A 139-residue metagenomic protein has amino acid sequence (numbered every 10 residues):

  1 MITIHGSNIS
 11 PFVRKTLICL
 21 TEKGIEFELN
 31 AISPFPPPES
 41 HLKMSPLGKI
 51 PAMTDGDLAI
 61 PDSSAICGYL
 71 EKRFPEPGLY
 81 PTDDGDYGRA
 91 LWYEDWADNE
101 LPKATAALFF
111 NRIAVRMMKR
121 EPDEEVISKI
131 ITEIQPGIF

Functional and structural regions predicted by a protein language model:
M1-S128: GST-like domain detector, emphasizing the conserved glutathione-binding G-site in the N-terminal thioredoxin-like
S128-F139: Amphipathic alpha-helical packing segments from all-alpha helical-bundle domains
